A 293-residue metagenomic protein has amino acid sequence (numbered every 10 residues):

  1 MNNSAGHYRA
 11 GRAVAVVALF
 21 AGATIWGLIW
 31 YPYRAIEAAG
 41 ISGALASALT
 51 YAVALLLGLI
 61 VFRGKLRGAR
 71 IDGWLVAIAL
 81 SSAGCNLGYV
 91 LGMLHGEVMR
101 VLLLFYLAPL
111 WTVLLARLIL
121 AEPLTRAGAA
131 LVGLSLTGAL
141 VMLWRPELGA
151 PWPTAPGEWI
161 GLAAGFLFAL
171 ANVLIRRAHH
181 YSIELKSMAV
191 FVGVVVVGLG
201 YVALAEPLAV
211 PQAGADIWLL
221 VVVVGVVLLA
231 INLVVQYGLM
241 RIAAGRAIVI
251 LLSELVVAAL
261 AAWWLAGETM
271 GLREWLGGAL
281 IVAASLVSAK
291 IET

Functional and structural regions predicted by a protein language model:
M1-A21, V113-F166, A279-T293: Juxtamembrane helix-loop boundary signature in multi-pass membrane transporters
N2-G6, A54-I71, T137-W152, V194-I217 (+3 more regions): Membrane-interface helix-cap regions at the ends of transmembrane helices in multi-pass membrane proteins
V14-G22, K65-G88, V132, A155-A164 (+2 more regions): Loop-to-transmembrane-helix transition segments
L19, A23, G27-A35, G58 (+2 more regions): Transmembrane alpha-helical segments that form core, pore/gating elements of small-molecule transporters/exporters
L28, K65-R100, F105, V141 (+1 more regions): Specific transmembrane alpha-helical segments of multi-pass solute transporters/efflux pumps, especially DMT/EamA
F62-G64, A108-A130, V256-W275: C-terminal transmembrane-helix exit sites in multi-pass transporters
L102-L107, I175-G193, L229-W264: Helix-helix packing/entry segments at the starts of transmembrane helices
W144-R145, I248, L252-T293: C-terminal-most transmembrane helix of multi-pass membrane proteins
